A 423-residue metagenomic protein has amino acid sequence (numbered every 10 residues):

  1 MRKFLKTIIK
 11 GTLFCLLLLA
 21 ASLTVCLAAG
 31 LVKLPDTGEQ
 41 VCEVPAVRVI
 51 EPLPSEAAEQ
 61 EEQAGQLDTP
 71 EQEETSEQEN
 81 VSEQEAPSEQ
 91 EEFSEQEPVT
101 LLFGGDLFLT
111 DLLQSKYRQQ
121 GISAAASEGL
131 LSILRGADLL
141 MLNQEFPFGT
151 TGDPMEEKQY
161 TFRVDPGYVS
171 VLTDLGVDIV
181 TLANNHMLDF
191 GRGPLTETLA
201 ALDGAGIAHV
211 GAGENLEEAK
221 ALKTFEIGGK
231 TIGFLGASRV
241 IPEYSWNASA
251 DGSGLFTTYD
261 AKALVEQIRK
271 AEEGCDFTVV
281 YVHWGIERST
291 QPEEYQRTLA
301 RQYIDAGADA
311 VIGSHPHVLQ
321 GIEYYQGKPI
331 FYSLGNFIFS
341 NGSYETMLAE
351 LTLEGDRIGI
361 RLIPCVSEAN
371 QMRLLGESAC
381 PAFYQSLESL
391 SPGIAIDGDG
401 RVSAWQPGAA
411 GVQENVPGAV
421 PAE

Functional and structural regions predicted by a protein language model:
M1-T12: N-terminal Lys/Arg-rich, disordered targeting/topogenic segments
G11, C15-E59, D68-E71, E77-E79 (+1 more regions): Acidic, metal/ion-coordinating pockets
